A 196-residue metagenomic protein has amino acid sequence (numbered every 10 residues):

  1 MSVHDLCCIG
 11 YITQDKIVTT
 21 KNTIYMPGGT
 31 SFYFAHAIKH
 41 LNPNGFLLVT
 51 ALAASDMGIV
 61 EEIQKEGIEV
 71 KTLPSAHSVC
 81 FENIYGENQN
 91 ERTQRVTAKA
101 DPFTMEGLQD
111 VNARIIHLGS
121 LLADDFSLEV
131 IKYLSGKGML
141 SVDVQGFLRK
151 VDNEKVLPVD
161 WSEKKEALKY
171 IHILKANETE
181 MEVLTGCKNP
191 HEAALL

Functional and structural regions predicted by a protein language model:
V3-H4, Q14-Y25, H40-G119, D124 (+1 more regions): Conserved N-terminal subdomain of the carbohydrate kinase-like
M26-T30, A100, V159: Short secondary-structure boundary/capping elements
G29-H40: Histidine-anchored nucleotide/phosphate-binding helix
L47-L52, S141-Q145, K175-E178: Short internal beta-strands
R114-L122, G146-V156: Flexible, glycine/proline-enriched loop segments at strand-loop-helix junctions that form or flank small-ligand binding
K150-L196: Conserved phosphate/ATP/ADP-binding segment of small-molecule kinases
